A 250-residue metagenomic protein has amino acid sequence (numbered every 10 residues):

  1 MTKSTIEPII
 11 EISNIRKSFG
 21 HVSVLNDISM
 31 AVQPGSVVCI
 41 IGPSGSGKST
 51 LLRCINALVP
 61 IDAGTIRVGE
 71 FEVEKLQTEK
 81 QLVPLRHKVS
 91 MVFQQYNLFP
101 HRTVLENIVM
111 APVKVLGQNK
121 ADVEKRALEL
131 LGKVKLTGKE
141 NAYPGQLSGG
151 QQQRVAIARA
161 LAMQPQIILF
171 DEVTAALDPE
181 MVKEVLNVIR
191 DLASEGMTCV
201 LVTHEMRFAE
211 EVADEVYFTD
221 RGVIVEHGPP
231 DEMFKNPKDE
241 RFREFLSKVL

Functional and structural regions predicted by a protein language model:
T2-S4: Pre-NBD coupling/linker segments of ABC/ABC-like ATPases
I6-P230: ABC family nucleotide-binding domain
D220-R221, H227, D231-L250: C-terminal boundary and immediately downstream tail of ABC-type ATPase nucleotide-binding domains
